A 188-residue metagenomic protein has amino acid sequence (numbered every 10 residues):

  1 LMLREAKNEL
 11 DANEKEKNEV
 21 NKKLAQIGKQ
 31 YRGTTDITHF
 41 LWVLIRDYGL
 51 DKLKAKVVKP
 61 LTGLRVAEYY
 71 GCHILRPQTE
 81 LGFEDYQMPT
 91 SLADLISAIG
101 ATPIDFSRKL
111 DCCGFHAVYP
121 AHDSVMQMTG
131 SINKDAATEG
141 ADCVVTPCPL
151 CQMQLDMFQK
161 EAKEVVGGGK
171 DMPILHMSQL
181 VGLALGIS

Functional and structural regions predicted by a protein language model:
L1-S188: Iron-sulfur cluster-binding electron-transfer modules in prokaryotic oxidoreductases
